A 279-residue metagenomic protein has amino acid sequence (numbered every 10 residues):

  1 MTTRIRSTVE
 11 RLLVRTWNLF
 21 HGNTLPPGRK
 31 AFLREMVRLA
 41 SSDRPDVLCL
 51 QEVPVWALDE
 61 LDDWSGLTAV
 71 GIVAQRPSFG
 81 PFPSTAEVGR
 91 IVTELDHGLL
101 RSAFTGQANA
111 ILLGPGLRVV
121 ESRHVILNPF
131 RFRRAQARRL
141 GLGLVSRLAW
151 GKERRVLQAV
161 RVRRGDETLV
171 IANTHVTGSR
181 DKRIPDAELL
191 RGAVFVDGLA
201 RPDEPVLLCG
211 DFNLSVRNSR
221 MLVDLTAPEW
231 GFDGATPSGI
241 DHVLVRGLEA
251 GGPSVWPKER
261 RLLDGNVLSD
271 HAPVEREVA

Functional and structural regions predicted by a protein language model:
M1-R4, G116-R123, R183, V194-L207 (+1 more regions): Metal-dependent phosphoester-hydrolase catalytic domains
E10, T105-A108, R154-Q158, E167 (+2 more regions): Residues that flank catalytic or metal-binding motifs in active/ligand-binding sites
R11-L25, E121-V125, T168-G178: Active-site-proximal beta-strand elements of phosphoester/diester hydrolases
V14-L19, M36-L61, L112, V160 (+5 more regions): Active-site beta-strand/loop signature of hydrolases that rely on acidic residues for catalysis
R15-F32, R133-Q136, L142-V145, W150-G151 (+1 more regions): Acidic/histidine-rich helix-loop elements that form or flank divalent-metal/phosphate-binding sites at the catalytic
G22-T24, V55-A57, F79, S179-K182 (+2 more regions): Active-site environment of divalent metal-dependent phosphoester hydrolases
V53-G165, W256-P257: Structured beta-strand-rich core segments of catalytic domains in phosphoester-bond hydrolases
K152-R154, R163-V170, T174-R183: Metal-dependent phosphoester/phosphodiester hydrolase catalytic core
